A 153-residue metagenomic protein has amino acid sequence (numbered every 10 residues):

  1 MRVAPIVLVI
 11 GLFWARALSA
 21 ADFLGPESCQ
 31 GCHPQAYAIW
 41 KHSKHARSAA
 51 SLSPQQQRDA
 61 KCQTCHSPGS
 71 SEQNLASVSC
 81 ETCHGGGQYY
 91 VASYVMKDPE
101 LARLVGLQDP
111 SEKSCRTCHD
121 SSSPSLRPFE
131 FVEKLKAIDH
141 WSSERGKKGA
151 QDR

Functional and structural regions predicted by a protein language model:
M1-P5: Positively charged n-region of N-terminal signal peptides that target proteins for export
V7-L12: Sec-dependent N-terminal signal peptides
L18-R153: Short sequence/structural segments immediately N-terminal
